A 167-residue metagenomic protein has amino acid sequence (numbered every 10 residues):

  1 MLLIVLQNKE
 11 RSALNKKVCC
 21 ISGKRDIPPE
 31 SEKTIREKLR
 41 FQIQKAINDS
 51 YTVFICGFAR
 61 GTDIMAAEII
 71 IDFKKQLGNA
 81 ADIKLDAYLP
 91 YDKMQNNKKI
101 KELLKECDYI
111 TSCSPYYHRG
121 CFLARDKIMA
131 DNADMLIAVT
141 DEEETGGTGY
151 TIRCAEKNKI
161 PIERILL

Functional and structural regions predicted by a protein language model:
N8-L167: Acidic/glycine-enriched connector segments
